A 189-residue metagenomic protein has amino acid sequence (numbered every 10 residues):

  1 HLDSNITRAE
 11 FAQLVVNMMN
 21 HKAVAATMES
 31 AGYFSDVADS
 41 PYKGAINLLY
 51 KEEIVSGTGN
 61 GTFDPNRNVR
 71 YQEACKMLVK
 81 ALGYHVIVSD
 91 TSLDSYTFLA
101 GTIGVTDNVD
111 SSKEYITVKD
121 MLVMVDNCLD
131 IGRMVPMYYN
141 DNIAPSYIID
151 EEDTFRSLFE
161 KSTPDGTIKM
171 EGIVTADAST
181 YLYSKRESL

Functional and structural regions predicted by a protein language model:
H1-A12, V16-K43, E52-Y115, L129-S188: Feature responds to low-complexity, polar/acidic, surface-exposed segments characteristic of secreted/exported proteins
K119, M124: Surface-exposed binding/hinge segments that line and control ligand-binding clefts or catalytic entry sites
